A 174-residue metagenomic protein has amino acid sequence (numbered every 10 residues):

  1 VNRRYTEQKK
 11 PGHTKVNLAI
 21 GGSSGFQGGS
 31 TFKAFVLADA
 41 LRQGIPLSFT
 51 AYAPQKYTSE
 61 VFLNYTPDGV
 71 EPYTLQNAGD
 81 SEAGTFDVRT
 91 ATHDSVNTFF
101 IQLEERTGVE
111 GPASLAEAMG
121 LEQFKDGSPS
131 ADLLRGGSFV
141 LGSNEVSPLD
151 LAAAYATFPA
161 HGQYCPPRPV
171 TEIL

Functional and structural regions predicted by a protein language model:
V1-F35, D39-F86, D94-S95, E117-V140 (+3 more regions): Short pre-catalytic segments that frame enzyme active sites
G28-F32, V88, G108, P112 (+1 more regions): Hydrophobic (often cysteine-bearing) scaffold residues that line and stabilize catalytic clefts of nucleotide/cofactor
N97-A118, E122: A small/polar active-site loop signature that marks catalytic segments
